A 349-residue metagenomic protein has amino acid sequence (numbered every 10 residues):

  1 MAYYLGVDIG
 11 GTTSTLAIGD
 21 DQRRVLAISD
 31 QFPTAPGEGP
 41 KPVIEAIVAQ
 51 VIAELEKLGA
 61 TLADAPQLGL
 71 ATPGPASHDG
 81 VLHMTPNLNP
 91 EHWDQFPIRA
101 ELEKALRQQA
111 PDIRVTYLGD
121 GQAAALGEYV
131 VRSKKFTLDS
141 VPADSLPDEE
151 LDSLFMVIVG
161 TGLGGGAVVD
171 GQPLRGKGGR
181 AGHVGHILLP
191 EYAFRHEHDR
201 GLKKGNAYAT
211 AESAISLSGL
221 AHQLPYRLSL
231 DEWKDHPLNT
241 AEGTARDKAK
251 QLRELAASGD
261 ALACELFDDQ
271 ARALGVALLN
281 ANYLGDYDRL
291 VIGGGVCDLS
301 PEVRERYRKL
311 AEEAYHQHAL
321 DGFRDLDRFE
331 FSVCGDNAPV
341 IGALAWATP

Functional and structural regions predicted by a protein language model:
Y3-A49, A53, V81-N87, G179-Y192: Short glycine-rich, Thr/Ser-proximal phosphate-binding strand/loop in the N-terminal lobe of ATP-dependent enzymes
Y4-D8, A65-G69, L154-I158, G164 (+1 more regions): Short glycine-aspartate micro-motif
G10, A319-P349: Conserved glycine-rich phosphate/nucleotide-binding loop and adjacent Mg2+-coordinating catalytic segment
G19, A27-D30, E38-P40, E103 (+2 more regions): Glycine/GP-enriched mid-protein hinge/lid loop-to-helix segment characteristic of carbohydrate kinases
P36-D64, A207-V291, L299-V303, E330-S332 (+1 more regions): Adenine-nucleotide phosphate-binding core of ATP-dependent small-molecule kinases
G37-K41, E45, D64-L68, A76-S153 (+2 more regions): Glycine-rich phosphate-binding loop and adjoining helix at the ATP-binding site of ATP-dependent phosphoryl-transfer
D120, G160, A343: Active-site glycine-centered loops adjacent to acidic/histidine catalytic or metal-binding residues that shape
G121, G295-V296: Active-site metal-binding loops of divalent metal-dependent hydrolases
